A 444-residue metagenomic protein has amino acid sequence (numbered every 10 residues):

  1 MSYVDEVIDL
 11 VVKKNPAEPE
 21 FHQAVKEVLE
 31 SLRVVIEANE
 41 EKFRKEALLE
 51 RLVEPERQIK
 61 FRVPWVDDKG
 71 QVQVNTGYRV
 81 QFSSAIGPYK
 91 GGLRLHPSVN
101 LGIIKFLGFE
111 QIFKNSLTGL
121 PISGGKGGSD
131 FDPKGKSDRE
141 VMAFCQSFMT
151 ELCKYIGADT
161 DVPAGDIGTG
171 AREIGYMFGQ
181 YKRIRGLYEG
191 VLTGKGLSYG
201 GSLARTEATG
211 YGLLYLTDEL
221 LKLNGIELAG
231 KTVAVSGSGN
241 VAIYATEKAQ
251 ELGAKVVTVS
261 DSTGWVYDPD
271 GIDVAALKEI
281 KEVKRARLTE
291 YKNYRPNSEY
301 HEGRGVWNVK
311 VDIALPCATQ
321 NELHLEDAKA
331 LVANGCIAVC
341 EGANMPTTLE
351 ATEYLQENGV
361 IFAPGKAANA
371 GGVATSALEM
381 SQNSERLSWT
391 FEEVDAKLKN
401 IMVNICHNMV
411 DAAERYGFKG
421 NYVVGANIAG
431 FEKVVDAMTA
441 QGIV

Functional and structural regions predicted by a protein language model:
M1-L203, K433-G442: N-terminal ligand-binding/catalytic initiation module
S2, P16-Q23, E27, F43 (+24 more regions): Conserved active-site and cofactor/substrate-binding residues in soluble primary-metabolism enzymes
S2-V25, L220, A330-V444: Adenosine-phosphate binding glycine-rich loop
I104-G108, M177, L213-L221, A245 (+2 more regions): Buried hydrophobic packing segments
F106, T160-A164, L187-L192, V235 (+6 more regions): General beta-strand structural signal in soluble alpha/beta enzymes
T193-G196, G201-N308: Glycine-rich phosphate/diphosphate-binding loop of Rossmann-like nucleotide-binding domains
G264-F362, A367: Rossmann-like adenosine-cofactor binding region
